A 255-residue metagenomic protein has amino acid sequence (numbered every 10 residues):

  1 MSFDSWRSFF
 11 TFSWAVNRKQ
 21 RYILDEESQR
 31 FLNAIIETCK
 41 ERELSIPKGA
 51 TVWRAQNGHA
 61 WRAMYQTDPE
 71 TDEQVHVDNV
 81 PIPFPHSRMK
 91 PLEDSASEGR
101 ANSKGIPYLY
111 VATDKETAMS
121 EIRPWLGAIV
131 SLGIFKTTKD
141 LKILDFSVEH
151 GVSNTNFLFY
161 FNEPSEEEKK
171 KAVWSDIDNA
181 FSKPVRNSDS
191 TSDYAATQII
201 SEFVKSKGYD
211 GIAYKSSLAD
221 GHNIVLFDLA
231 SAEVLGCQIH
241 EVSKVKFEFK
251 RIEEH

Functional and structural regions predicted by a protein language model:
M1-N102, P124-H255: Active-site and NAD+-binding cores of ADP-ribose-processing enzymes
P107-V111: A short, exposed loop/beta-hairpin motif centered on an aromatic-Gly-Thr core
T113-D114, S217: Fold-independent oxyanion-binding glycine-rich loops and adjacent beta-strand/coil segments at enzyme active sites
K115-L126: Short active-site loop/helix that positions an aromatic residue
